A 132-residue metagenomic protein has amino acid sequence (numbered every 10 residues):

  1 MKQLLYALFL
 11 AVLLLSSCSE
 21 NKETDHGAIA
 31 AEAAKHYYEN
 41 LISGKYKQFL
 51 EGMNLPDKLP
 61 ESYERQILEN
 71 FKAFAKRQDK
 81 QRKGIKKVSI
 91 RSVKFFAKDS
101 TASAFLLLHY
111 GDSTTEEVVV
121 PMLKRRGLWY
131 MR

Functional and structural regions predicted by a protein language model:
M1-C18: Sec-dependent bacterial lipoprotein signal peptides
A7, Q66-I67: Hydrophobic alpha-helical transmembrane segments of multipass integral membrane proteins
C18-S43: Short, low-complexity N-terminal intrinsically disordered segments enriched in polar/charged residues
I29-E32, H36, Q48, Q66 (+1 more regions): Extracytoplasmic/secreted proteins, especially bacterial periplasmic and envelope-associated proteins
S43-K58: Short, well-ordered alpha-helical segments enriched in acidic and aromatic residues
E61-R65: Short, charge-rich amphipathic alpha-helical segments embedded in non-transmembrane helical bundles/solenoids
L68-T115: Surface-exposed, charged secondary-structure patches
T115-R132: Short beta-strand edge/turn micro-motifs at domain boundaries
